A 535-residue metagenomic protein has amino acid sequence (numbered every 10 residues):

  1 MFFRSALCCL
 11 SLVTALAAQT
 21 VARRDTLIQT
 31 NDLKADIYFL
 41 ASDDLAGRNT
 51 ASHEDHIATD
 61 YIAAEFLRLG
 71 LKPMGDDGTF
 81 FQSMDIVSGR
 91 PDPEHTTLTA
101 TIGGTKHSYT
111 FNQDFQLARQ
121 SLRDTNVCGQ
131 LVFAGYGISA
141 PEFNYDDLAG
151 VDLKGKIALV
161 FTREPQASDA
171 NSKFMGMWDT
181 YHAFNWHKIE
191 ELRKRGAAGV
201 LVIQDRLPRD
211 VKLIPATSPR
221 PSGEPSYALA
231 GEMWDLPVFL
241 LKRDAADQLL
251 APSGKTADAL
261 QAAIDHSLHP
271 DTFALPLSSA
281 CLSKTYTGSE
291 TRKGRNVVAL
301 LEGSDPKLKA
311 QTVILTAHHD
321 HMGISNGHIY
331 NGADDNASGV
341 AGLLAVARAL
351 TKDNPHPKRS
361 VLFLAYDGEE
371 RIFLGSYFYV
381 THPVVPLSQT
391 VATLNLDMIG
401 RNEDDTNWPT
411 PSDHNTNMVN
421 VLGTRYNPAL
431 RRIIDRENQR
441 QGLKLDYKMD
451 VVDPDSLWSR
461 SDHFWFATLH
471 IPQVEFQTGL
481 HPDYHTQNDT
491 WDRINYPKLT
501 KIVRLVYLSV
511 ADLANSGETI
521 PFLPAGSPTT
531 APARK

Functional and structural regions predicted by a protein language model:
R4-A15: Bacterial N-terminal signal peptides
A18-G75, A245-Q248, P252, A310 (+1 more regions): N-terminal hydrophobic or amphipathic helices/low-complexity stretches enriched in small/hydrophobic/Pro/Gly
A46-N171, L275-L277, K284-S289, K293-N296: Noncatalytic luminal/extracellular "stalk/propeptide" segments of secretory-pathway proteins
G103, S108-N112, R123-D124, A149 (+4 more regions): Metal-dependent peptidase/peptidase-like ectodomains
Y109-P237, E302, Y330, R348: Extracellular/luminal Protease-associated
F184, V297, L301, Q311 (+2 more regions): Alpha-helical metal-binding/catalytic segments enriched in His/Glu/Asp
K194-L207, V211, P219-R220, P225-R295: Long, well-ordered, tryptophan-enriched scaffold segments
R348, K352, Q477-K535: His/Asp/Glu-rich mid-to-C-terminal helical/loop segments that flank catalytic regions of hydrolases
